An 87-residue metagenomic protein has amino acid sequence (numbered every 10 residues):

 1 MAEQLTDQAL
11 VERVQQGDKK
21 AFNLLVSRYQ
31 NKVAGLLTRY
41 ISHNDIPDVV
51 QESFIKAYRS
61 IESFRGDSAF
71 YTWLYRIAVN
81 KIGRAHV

Functional and structural regions predicted by a protein language model:
M1-N31: N-terminal module of bacterial RNA polymerase sigma factors
Q15-L24, A34-E52: Short, charged helix-capping/linker segments at alpha-helix termini
Q15-Q16, F54-A69: Sigma70-family region 2
R28, Y40, R76-I77: Conserved catalytic core of Hanks-type protein kinase domains
V33, L37, A57, I61 (+1 more regions): Hydrophobic recognition helices of helix-based DNA-binding modules
D48-I55, S68-N80: Structural recognition of an alpha-helix C-terminal capping motif at a helix-to-coil junction
A85-V87: Conserved small/polar residues in nucleotide/adenosyl-binding loops
